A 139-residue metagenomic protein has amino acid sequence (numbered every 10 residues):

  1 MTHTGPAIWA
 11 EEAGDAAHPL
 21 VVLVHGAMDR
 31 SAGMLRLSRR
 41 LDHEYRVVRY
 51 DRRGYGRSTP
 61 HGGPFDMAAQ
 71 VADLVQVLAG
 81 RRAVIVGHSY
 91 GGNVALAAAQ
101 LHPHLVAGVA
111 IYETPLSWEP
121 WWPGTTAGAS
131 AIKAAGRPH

Functional and structural regions predicted by a protein language model:
T2-P60, M67: Conserved HGGG/HGGXW glycine-rich cap/lid loop of the alpha/beta-hydrolase fold
L20, R46, R82-V84, L105-G108: Structural signature of beta-strand start/N-cap positions in the alpha/beta core of ABC transporter nucleotide-binding
S38, L78, A98-A99: A conserved amphipathic alpha-helix that caps or lines the catalytic cleft of carbohydrate- and lipid-modifying enzymes
P60-F65, T125-A127: Short glycine-enriched, charge-decorated loop/helix-capping segments at active-site entrances that position
A68-A83: Conserved acidic catalytic loop of the alpha/beta-hydrolase fold
I85-G87, Y112: Short beta-strand immediately N-terminal to the catalytic nucleophile in serine-hydrolase-like folds
G87, G91, A95: Gly/Ala-rich beta-loop-alpha elbow adjacent to hydrolase catalytic centers
L96-P138: Flexible "cap/lid" loop of the alpha/beta hydrolase fold
